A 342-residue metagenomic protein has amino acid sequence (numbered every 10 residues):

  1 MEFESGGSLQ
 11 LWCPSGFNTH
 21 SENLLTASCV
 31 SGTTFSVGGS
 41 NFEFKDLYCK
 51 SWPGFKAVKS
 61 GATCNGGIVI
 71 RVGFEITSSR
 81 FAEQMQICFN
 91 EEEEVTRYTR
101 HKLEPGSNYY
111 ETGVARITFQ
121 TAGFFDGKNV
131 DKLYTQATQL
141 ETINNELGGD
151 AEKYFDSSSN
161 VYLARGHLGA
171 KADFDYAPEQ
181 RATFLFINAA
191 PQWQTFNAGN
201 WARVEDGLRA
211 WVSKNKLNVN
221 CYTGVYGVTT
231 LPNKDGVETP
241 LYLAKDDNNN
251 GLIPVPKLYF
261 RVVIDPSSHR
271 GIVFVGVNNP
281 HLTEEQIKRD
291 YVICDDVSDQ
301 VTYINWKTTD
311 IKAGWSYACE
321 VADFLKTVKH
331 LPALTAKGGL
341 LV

Functional and structural regions predicted by a protein language model:
M1-V342: Domain-level detector for secreted/extracellular nuclease and nuclease-toxin modules, and for the ENPP-like C-terminal
